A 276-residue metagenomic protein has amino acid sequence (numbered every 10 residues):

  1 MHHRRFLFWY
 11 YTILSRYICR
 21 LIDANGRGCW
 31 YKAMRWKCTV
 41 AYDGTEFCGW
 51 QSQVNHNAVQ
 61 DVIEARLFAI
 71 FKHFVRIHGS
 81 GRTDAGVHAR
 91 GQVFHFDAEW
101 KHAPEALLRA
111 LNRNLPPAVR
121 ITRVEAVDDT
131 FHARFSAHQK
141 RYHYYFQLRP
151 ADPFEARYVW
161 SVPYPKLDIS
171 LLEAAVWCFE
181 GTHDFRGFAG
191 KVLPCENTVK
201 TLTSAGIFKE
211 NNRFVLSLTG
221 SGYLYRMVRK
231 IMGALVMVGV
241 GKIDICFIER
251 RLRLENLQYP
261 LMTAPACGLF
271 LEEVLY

Functional and structural regions predicted by a protein language model:
M1-H2, W30: Intrinsically disordered, low-complexity cationic segments
H3, Y11-L14, A24: Short terminal hydrophobic/aromatic SLiMs and anchors at protein ends
W9-Y10, I18: Short linear motifs in intrinsically disordered
Y17, G28-Y276: Structured-RNA-binding interfaces characteristic of tRNA pseudouridine synthases
